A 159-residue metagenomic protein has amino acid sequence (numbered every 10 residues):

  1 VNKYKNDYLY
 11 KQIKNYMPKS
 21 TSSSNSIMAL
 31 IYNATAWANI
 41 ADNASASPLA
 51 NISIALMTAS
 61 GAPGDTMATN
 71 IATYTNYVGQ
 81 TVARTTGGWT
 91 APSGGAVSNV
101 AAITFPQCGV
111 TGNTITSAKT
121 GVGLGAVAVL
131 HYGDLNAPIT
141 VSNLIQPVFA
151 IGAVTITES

Functional and structural regions predicted by a protein language model:
L9-S117, G123-S159: Small cysteine-rich, disulfide-bonded extracellular modules of the LU/uPAR three-finger superfamily and closely related
